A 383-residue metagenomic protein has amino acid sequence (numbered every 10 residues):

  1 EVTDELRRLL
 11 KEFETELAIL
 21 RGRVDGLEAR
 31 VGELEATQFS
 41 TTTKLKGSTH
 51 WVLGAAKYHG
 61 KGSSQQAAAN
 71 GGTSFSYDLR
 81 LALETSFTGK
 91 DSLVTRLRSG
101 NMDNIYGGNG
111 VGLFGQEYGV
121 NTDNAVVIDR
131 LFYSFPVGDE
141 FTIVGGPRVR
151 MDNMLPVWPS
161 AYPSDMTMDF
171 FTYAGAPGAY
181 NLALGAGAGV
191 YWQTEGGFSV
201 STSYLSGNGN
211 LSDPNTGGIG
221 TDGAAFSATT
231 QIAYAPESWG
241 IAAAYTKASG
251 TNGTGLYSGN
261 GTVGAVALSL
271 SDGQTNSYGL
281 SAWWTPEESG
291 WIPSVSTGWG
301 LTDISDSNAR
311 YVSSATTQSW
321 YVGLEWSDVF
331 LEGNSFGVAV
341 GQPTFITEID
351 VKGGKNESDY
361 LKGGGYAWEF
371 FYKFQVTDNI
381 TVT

Functional and structural regions predicted by a protein language model:
E1-Q66: N-terminal periplasmic/intermembrane-space "pro-region" immediately following the signal or transit peptide
E33-L34, A67-N70, L81-L83, L131 (+8 more regions): Generic recognition of flexible, low-complexity loop/linker segments
T42, S48, G54, A68-G209 (+2 more regions): Outer membrane beta-barrel
H59, I105-N109, L155-P159, P163 (+4 more regions): Outer-membrane beta-barrel and related beta-rich outer-membrane complex signature in Gram-negative bacteria
K61-A69, Q116-G119, Y173-A176, P214-G218 (+3 more regions): Extracellular loop and loop/strand-boundary signature of outer-membrane beta-barrel proteins
T73-Y77, A125-D129, L182-A186, A224-A228 (+3 more regions): Residues that define the transmembrane beta-barrel architecture of outer-membrane proteins
D139-E140, S160-T285, I292-I304: Signature for the C-terminal beta-barrel architecture of outer-membrane proteins
Y245-D272, S281-W283, S294-T383: Outer membrane beta-barrel transmembrane domains
